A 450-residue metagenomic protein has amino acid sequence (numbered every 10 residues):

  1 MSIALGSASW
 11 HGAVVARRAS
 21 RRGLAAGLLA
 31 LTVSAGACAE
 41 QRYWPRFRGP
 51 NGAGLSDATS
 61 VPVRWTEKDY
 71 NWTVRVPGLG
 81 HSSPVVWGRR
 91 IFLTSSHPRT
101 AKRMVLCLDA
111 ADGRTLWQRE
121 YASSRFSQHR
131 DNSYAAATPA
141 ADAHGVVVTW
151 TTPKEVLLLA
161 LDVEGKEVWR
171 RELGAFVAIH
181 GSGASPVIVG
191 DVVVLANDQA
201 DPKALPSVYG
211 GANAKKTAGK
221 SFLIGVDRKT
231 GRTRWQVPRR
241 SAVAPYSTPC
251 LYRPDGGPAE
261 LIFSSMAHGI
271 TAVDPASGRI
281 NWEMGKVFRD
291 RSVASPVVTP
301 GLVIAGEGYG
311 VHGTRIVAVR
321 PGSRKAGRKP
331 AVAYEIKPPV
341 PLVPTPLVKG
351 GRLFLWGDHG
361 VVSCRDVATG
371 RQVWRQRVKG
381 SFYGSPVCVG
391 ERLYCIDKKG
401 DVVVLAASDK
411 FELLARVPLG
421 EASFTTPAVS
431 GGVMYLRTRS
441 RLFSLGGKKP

Functional and structural regions predicted by a protein language model:
M1-A19: N-terminal secretory signal peptides that target proteins for export/translocation
A4-G6, A35, L106: Intrinsically disordered, low-complexity repeat segments enriched in small/polar residues
W10, V33-G36: Intrinsic disorder/low-complexity segments in short proteins, especially the signal peptide and propeptide regions
G23-S34: Bacterial N-terminal signal peptides
C38-P450: Noncatalytic, solvent-exposed loop/strand surfaces of beta-propeller-type extracellular/periplasmic domains
